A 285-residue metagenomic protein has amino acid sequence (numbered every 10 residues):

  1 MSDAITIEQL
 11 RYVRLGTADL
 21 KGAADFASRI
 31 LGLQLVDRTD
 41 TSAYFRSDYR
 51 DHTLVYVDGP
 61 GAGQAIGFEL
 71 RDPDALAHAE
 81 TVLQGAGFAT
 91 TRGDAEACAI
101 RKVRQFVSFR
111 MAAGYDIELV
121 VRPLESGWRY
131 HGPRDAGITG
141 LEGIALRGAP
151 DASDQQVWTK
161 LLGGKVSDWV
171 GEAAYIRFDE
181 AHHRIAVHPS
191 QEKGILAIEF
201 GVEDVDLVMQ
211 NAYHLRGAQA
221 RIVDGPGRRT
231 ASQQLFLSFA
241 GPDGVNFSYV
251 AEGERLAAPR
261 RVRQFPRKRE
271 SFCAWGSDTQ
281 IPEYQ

Functional and structural regions predicted by a protein language model:
M1-K21, G63-F68, R122-A152, K165 (+2 more regions): N-terminal beta-strand motif that seeds the catalytic metal site of vicinal oxygen chelate
S2-D3, A86-G137, A174-Y175, Q219-Q285: Vicinal oxygen chelate
I5-H52, A97, L146-H183: Core segments of cupin and vicinal oxygen chelate
Q9-A18, G59-G85, V103-R110, G140-A149 (+3 more regions): Vicinal oxygen chelate
A23-S28, L83, G114, D154-T159 (+3 more regions): Conserved active-site tyrosine of GNAT-family acetyltransferases
G32-A65, Y115-P123, S167-A197, G201-V205 (+1 more regions): Conserved short beta-strand elements that form part of the metal-binding/catalytic scaffold of enzyme active sites
T159, G163-S167, A181, E203-L207 (+1 more regions): Short helix-capping and hinge/turn segments at secondary-structure transitions, especially at repeat and domain
